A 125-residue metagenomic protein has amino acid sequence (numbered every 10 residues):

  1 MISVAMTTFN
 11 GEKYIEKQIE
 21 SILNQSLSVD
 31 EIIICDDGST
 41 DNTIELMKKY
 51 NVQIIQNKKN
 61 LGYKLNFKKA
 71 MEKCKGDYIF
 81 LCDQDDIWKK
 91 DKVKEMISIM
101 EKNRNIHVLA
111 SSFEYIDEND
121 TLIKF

Functional and structural regions predicted by a protein language model:
M1-F125: Nucleotide-sugar donor-binding/catalytic module of glycosyltransferases that assemble extracellular/cell-envelope
